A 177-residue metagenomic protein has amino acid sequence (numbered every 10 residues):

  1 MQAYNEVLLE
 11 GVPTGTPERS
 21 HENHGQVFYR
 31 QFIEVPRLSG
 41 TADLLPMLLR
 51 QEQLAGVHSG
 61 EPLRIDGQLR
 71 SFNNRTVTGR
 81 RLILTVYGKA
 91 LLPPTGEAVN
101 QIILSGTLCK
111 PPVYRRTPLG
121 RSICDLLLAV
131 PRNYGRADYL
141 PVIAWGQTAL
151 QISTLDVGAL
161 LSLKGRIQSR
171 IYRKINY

Functional and structural regions predicted by a protein language model:
M1-Y177: Single-stranded nucleic acid-binding surfaces, predominantly the OB-fold ssDNA-binding core
